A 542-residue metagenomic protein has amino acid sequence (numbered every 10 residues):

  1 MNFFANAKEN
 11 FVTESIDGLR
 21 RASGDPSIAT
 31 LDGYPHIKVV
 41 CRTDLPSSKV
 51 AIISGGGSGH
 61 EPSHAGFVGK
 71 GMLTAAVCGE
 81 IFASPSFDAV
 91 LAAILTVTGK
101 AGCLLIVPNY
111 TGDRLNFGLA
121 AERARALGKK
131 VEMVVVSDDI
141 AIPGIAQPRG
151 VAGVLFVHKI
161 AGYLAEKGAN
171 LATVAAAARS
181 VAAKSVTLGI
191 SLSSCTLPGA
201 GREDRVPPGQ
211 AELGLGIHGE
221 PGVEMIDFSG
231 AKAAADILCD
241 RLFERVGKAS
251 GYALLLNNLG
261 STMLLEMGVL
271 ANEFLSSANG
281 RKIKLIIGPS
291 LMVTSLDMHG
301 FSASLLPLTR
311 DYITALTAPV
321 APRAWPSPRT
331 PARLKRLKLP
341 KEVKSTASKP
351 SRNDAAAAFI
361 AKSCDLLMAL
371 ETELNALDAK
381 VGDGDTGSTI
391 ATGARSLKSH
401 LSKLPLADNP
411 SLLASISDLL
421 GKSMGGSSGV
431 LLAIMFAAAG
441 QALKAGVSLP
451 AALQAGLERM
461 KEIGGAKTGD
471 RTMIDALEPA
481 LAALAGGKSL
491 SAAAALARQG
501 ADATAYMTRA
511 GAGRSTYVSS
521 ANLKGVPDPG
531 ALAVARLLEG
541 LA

Functional and structural regions predicted by a protein language model:
M1-A542: N-terminal loops that bind phosphate or other acidic moieties and the adjacent beta-alpha structural core
